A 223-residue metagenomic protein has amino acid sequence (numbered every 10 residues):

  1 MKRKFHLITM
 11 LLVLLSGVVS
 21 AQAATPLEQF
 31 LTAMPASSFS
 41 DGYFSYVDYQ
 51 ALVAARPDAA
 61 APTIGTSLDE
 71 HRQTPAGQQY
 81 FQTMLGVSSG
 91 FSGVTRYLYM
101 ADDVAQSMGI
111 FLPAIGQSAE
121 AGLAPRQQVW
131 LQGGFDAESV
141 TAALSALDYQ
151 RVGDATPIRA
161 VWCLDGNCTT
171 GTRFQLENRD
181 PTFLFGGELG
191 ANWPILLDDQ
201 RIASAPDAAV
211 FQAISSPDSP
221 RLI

Functional and structural regions predicted by a protein language model:
M1-I8: Bacterial N-terminal signal peptides that target proteins for export
I8-G17: Bacterial N-terminal signal peptides
Q22-Q128, Q132-I223: Soluble, non-membrane globular domain cores that form compact, hydrophobic packing and curved binding surfaces
